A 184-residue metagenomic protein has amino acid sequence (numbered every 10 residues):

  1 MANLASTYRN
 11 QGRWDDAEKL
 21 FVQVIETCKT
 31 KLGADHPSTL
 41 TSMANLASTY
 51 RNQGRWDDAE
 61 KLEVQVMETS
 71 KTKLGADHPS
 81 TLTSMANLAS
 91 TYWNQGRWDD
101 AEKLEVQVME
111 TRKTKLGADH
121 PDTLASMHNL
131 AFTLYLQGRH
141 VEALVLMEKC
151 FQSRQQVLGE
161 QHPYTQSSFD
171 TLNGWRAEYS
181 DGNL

Functional and structural regions predicted by a protein language model:
M1-L184: Intrinsic-disorder-linked linear interaction elements in eukaryotic regulatory proteins
